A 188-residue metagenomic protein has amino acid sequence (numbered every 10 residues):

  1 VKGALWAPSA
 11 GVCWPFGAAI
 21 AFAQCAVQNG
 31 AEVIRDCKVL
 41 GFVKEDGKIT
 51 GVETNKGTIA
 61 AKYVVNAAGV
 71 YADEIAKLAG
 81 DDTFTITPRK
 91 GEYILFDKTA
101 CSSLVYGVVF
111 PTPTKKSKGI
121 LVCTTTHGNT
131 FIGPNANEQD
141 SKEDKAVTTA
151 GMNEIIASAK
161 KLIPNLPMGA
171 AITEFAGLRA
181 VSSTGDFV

Functional and structural regions predicted by a protein language model:
V1, W6, G119-I120: Dinucleotide-binding Rossmann-like beta1-alpha1 core, especially the glycine-rich loop that anchors the ADP
L5-Y63: Helical element adjacent to the flavin cofactor pocket in flavoenzyme catalytic cores
G41, T58-I59, Y63, A68-V188: Active-site substrate-recognition segment that forms the wall of the catalytic cavity or substrate channel
